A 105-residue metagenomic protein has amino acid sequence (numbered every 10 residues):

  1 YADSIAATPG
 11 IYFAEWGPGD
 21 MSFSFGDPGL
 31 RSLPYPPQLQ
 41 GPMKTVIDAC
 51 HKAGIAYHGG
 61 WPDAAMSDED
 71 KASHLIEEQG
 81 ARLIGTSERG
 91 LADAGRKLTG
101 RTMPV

Functional and structural regions predicted by a protein language model:
Y1-V105: Expand to "…catalyze enediolate/carbanion chemistry for C-C bond making/breaking, isomerization, decarboxylation
